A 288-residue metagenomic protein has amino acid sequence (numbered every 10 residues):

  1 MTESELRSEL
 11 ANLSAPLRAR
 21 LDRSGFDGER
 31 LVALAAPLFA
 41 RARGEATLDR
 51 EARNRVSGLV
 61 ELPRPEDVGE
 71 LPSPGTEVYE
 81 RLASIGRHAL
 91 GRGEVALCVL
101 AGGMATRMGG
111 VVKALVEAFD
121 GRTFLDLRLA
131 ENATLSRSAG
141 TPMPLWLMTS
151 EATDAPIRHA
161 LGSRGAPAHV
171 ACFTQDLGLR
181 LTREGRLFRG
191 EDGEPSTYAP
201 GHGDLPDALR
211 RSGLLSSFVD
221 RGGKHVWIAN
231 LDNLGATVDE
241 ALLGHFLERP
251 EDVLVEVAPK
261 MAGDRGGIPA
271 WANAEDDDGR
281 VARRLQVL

Functional and structural regions predicted by a protein language model:
M1-S84, A89: Low-complexity, highly charged intrinsically disordered N-terminal segments that act as targeting/localization
E70-A96, G109-L288: Domain-scale recognition of functional cores that engage charged ligands
G102-R107: Conserved adenylation A10 loop of the ANL superfamily
